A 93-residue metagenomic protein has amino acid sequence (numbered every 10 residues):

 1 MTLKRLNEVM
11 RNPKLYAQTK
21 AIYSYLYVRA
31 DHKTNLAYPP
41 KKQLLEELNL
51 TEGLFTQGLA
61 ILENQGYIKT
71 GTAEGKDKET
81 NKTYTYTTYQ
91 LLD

Functional and structural regions predicted by a protein language model:
M1-A17, K33-Y38, Q43-E47: Positively charged, structured surface patches that bind polyanionic biopolymers
T19-I22: Short alpha-helical "packing" element that flanks the helix-turn-helix/winged-helix DNA-binding module
R29-L92: Winged helix-turn-helix DNA-binding recognition segment
